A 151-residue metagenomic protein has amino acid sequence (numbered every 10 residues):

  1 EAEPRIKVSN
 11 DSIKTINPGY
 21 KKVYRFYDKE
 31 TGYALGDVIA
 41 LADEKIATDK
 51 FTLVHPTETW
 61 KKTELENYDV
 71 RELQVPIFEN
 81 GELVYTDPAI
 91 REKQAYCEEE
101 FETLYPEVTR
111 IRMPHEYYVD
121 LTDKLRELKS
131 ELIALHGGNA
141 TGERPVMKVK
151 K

Functional and structural regions predicted by a protein language model:
E1-K151: Gly/Ser/Thr/Ala-enriched C-terminal appendages of enzymes
